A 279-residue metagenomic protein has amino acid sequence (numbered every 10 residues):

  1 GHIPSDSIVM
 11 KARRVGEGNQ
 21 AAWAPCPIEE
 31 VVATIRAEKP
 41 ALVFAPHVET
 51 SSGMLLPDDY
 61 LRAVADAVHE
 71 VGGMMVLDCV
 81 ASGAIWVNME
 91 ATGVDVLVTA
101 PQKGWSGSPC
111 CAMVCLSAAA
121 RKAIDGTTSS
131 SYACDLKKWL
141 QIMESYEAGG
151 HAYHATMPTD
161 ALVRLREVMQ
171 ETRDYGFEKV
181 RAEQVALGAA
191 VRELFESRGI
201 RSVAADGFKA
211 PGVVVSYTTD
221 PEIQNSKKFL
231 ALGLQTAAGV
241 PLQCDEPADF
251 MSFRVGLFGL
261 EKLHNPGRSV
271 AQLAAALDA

Functional and structural regions predicted by a protein language model:
G1-R13, Q235-C244: Active-site cofactor/substrate anionic-group-binding motifs, chiefly glycine- and Lys/Arg-rich phosphate-binding loops
H2-P4, F44-P46, V76, T99-A100 (+1 more regions): Short beta-strand segments
G18-C79, G83, V96: Active-site phosphate-binding strand-loop segment of PLP-dependent enzymes
C26, E30, D59, A63 (+13 more regions): Conserved active-site and cofactor/substrate-binding residues in soluble primary-metabolism enzymes
E90-Q102, A112: Conserved active-site segment immediately N-terminal to the catalytic lysine that forms the internal aldimine
Q102-S197, E261: Active-site C-terminal subdomain of aminotransferase-like
E196-R268: Conserved C-terminal alpha-helix-loop-beta "cap" of PLP-dependent enzymes that closes/shapes the active-site mouth
